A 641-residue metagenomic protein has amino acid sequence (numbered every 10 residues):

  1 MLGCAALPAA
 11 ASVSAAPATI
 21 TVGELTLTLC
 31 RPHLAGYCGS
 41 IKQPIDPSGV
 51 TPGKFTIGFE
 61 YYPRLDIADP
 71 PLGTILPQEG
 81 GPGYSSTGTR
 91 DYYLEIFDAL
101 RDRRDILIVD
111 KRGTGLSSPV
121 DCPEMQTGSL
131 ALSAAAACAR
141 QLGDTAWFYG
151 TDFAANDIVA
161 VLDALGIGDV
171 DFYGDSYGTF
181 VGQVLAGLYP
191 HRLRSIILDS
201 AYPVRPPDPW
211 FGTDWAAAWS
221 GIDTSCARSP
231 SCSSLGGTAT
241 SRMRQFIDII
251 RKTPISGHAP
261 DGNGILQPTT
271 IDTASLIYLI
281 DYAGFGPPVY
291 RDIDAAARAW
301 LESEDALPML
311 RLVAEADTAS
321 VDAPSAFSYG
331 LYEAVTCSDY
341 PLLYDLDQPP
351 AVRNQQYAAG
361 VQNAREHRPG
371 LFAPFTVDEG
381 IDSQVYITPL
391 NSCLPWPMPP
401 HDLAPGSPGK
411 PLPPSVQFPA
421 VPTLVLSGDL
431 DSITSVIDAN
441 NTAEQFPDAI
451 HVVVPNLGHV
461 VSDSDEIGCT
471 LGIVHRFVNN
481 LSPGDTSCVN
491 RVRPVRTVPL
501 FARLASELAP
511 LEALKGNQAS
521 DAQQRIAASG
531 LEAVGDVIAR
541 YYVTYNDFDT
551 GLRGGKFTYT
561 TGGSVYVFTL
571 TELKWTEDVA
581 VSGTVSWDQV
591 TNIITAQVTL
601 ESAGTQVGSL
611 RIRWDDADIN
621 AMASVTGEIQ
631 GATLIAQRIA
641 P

Functional and structural regions predicted by a protein language model:
M1-A15, I158: Secretory targeting and sorting signals
A16-S275, Y340, Y344-P641: Gly/Pro-rich cap/lid or specificity-loop segments adjacent to the active site
A227-P341: Alpha/beta-hydrolase-fold enzymes
